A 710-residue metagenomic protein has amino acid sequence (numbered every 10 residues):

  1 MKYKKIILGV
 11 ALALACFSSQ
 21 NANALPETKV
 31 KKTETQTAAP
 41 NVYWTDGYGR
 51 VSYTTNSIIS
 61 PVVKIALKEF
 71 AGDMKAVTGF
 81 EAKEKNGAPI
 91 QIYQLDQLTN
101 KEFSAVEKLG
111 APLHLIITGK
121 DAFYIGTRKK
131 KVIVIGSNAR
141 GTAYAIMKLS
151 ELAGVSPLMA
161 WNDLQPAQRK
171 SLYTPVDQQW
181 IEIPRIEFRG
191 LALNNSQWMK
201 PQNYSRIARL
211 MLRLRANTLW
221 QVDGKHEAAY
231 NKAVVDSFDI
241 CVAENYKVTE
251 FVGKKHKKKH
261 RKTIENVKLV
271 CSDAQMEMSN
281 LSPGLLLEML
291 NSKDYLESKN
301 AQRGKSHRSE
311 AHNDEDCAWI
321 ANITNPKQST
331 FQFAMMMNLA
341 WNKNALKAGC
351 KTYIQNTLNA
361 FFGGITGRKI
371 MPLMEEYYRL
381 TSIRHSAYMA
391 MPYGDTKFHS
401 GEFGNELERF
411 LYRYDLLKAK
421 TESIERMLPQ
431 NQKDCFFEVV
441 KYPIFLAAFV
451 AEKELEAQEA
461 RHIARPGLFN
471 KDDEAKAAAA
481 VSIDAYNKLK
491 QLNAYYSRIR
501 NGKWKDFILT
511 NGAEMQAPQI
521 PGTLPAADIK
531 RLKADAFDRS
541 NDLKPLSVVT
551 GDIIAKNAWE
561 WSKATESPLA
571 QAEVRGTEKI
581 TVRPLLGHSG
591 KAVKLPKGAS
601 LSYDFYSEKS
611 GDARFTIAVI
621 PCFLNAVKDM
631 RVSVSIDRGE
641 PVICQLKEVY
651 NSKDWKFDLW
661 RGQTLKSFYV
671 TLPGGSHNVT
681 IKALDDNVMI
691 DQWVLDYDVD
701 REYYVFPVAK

Functional and structural regions predicted by a protein language model:
M1-L8: Bacterial N-terminal signal peptides that target proteins for export
G9-C16: Bacterial N-terminal signal peptides
Q20-N23: Sec/Tat signal peptide C-region and signal peptidase I cleavage site
L25-I183, K609: Contiguous, structured surface segment used for ligand recognition
V51, N56-I59, V63, T78-G87 (+6 more regions): Aromatic-lined carbohydrate-binding surfaces of glycoside hydrolases
Q91-G154, R206, L214, A479-K533: Intrinsic-disorder/low-complexity accessory segments
D177, E265, S279-N280, N291-S567: Substrate-binding groove of N-acetylhexosamine-processing glycoside hydrolases
L524-K710: Extracytoplasmic
